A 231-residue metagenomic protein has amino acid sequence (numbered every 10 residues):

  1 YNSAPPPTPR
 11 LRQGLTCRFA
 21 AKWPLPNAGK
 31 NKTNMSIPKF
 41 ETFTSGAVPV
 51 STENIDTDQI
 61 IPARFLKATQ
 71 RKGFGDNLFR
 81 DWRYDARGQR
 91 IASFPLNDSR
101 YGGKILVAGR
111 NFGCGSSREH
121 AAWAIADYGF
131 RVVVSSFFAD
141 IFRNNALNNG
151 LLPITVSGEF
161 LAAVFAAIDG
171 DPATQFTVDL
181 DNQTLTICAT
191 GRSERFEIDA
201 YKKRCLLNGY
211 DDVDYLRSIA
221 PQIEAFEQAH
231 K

Functional and structural regions predicted by a protein language model:
K32-K231: Fe-S-dependent hydro-lyases/dehydratases of central metabolism
